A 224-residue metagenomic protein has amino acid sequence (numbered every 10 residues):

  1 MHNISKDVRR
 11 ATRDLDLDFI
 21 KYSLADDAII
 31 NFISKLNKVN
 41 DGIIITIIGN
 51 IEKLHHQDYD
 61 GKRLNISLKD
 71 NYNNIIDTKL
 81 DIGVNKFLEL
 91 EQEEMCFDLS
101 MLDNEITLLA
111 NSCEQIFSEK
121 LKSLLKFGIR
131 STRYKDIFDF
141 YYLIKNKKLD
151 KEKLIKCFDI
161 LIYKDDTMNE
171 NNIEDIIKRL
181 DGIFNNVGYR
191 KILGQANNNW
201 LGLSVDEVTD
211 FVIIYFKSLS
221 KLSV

Functional and structural regions predicted by a protein language model:
N3-R9, F19-V224: Structured mid-to-C-terminal alpha-helical surface segments
